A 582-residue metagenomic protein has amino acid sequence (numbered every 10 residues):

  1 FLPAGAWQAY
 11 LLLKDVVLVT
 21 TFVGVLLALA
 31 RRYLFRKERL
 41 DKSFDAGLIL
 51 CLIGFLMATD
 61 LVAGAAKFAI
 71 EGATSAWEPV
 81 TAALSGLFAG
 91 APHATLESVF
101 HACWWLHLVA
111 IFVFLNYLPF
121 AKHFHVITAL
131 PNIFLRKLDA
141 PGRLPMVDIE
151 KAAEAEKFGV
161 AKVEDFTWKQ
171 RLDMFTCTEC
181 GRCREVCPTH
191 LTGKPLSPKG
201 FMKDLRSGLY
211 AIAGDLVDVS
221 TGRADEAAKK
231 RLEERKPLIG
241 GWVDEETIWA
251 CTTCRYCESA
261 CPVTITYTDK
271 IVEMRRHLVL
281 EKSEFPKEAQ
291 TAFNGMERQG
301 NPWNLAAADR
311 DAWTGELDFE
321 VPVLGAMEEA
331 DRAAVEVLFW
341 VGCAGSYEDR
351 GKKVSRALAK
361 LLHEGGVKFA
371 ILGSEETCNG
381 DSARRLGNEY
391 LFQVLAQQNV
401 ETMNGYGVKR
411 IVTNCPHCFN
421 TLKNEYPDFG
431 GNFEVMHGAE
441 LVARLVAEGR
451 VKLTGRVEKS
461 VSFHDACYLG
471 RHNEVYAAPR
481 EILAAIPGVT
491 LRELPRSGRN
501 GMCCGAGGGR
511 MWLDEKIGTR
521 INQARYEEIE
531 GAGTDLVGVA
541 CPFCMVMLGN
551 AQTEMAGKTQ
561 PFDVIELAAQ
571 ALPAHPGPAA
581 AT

Functional and structural regions predicted by a protein language model:
F1-L27, D165-M174, L196-G200, L209-Y426 (+2 more regions): Iron-sulfur-cluster electron-transfer modules
F1-V160, W168, K199, K203 (+1 more regions): Membrane-embedded alpha-helical bundles of multi-pass integral membrane proteins
A76, L115-C251, Q299: Ferredoxin-type iron-sulfur electron-transfer modules and their immediate structural context
D148-E156, T176-C177, R450-T454, L491-G501 (+1 more regions): A glycine-rich, aromatic-flanked flexible loop/lid motif
C187, C261, L548: Cysteine-centered loop/knuckle micro-motif
V341-H437, A443, Y468-A485, V489-T582: Cofactor-cradling patches in redox/metallo enzymes
F463: Hydrophobic alpha-helical positions that pack around
